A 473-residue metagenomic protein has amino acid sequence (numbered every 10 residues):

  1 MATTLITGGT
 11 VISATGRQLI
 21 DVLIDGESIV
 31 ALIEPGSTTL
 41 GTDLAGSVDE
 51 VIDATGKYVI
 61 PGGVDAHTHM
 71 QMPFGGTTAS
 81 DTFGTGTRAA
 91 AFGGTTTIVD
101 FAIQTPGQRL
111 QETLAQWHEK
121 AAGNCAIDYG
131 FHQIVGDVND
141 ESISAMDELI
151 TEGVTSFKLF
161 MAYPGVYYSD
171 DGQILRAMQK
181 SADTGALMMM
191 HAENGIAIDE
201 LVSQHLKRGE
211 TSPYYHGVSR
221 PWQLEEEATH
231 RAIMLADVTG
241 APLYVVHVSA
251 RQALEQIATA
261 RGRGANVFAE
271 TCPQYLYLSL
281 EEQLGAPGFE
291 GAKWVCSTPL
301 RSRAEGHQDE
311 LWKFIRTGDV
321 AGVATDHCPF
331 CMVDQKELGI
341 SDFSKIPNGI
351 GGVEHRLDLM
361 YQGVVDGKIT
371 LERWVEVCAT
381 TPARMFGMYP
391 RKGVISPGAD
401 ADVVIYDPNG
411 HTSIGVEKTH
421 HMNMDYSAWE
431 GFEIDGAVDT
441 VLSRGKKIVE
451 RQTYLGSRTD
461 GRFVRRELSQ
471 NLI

Functional and structural regions predicted by a protein language model:
A2-P61: Histidine-rich, glycine-flanked metal-binding segment
G9, E27, G56, H67 (+15 more regions): Divalent metal-coordination and catalytic microenvironments
A45-G46, A54-N124, E141: Metal-associated gating/positioning segment near the N- to mid-region
T95-T97, I127, T155, A321: Short acidic/polar active-site loop segments enriched in Thr and Asp
Q111-I127, L175-M190: Alpha-helix-loop-beta-strand connector modules within alpha/beta enzyme cores
E141-V323, G339: Histidine/acidic residue-rich metal-binding segments in metalloenzymes
T211-G240, T317, A321-V323, P329-N409: His/Asp/Glu-enriched, well-ordered alpha-helical/loop segment that forms or immediately abuts the divalent-metal
E337-D342, N348, P397-V464: C-terminal cap of metal-dependent C-N hydrolases
